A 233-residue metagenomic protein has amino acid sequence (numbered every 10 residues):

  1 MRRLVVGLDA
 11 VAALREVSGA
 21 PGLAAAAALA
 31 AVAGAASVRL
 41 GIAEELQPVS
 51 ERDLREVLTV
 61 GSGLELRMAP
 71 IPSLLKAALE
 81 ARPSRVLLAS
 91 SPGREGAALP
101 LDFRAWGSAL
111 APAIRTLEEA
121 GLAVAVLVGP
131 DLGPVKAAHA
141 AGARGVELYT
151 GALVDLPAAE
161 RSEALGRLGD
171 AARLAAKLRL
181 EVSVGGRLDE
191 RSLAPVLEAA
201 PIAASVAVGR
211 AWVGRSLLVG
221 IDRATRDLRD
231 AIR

Functional and structural regions predicted by a protein language model:
M1-P83, A137, E163: Conserved N-terminal beta1-alpha1 strand-loop-helix module at the mouth
R2-D9, V38-L40, S62-M68, S84-L88 (+4 more regions): Hydrophobic faces of well-ordered beta-strands that scaffold small-molecule active sites in alpha/beta enzyme cores
L4-A24, G63-P70, G96-R104, E118-P130 (+2 more regions): Active-site mouth loops of central-metabolism enzymes
A36, L87-E95, R144-P157, P201-I221: Glycine-rich phosphate-binding active-site loops on the catalytic face of alpha/beta enzymes
A36-G61, L88-F103, T150-A158: Glycine-rich, proline-tolerant flexible connector loops at the mouths of alpha/beta enzymes
I71-R82, D131-A141, V182-V184, L188-A203: Catalytic cores of alpha/beta
R104, A123-L178: Histidine/lysine/aspartate-rich catalytic loop segments that bind and position anionic ligands
E160-R161, G214-R233: C-terminal helical cap(s) of enzyme catalytic domains, especially alpha/beta-barrels
